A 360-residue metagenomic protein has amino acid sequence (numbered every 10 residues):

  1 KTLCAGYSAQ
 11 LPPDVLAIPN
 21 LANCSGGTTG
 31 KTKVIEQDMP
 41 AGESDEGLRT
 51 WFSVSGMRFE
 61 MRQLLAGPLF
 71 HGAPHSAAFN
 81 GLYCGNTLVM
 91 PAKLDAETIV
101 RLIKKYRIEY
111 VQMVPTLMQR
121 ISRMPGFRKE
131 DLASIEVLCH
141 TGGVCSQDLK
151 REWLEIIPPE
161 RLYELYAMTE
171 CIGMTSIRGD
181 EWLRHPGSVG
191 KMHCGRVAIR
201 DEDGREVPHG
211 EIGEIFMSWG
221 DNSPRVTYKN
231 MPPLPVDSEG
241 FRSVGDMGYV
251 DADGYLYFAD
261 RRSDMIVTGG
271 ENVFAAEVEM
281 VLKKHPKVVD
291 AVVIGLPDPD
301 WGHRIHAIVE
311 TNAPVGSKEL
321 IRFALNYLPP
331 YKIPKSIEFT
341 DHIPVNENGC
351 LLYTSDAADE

Functional and structural regions predicted by a protein language model:
G6, P13, N20, V34-R58: Conserved structural elements of the adenylate-forming
N23-G26, Y83, E109-Y110, G126-H185 (+1 more regions): Gly/Ser/Thr-rich phosphate-binding loop
S25, Y353-D359: Conserved small/polar residues in nucleotide/adenosyl-binding loops
E43-Q63, F70-E109, M124: Conserved AMP-binding/adenylation subdomain of ANL enzymes
I103, V111, E239, G245-I333 (+2 more regions): AMP-binding/adenylate-forming catalytic core of the ANL superfamily
H185, A198-S218, Y249-D253, A313-S317 (+1 more regions): Conserved beta-loop-beta connector loops within the AMP-binding
K191-M192, R205-V236, Y255, E271-V273: Conserved ATP/PPi-binding loop(s) of AMP-dependent carboxylate-activating enzymes
D203-G204, L328, T340-S355: Flexible lysine-rich "adenylation lid" loop at the C-terminal edge of ANL adenylation domains
